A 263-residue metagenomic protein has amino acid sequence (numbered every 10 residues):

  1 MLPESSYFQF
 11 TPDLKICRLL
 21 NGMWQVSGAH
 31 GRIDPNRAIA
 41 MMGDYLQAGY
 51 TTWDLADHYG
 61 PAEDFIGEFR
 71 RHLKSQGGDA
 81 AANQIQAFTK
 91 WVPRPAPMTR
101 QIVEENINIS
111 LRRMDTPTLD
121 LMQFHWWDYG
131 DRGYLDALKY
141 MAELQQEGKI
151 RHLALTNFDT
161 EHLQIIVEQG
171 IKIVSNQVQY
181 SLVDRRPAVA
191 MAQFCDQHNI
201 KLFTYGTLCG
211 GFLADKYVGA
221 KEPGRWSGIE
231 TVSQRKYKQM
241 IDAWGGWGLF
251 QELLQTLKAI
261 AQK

Functional and structural regions predicted by a protein language model:
M1-I85: N-terminal binding-site loop/beta-alpha segment at the start of enzyme catalytic domains that lines or forms
L2, W127-K263: Beta/alpha (TIM)-barrel catalytic core signal, keyed to glycine-rich beta->alpha loops juxtaposed to Asp/Glu that bind
N21, Y45, W53, I66 (+8 more regions): Conserved, mostly hydrophobic/aromatic
W24-N36, W91-I102, W126-R132: Active-site mouth loops of central-metabolism enzymes
R32-L46, M98-D115, D159-I165: Short, acidic/polar
M42, E63, G67-R70, E104-L111 (+4 more regions): Generic structural signal for well-ordered alpha-helices, preferentially at hydrophobic/aromatic core positions
A81-P95, M122-H125: A short, structured active-site edge motif that brings together acidic residues
L111-G133: Active-site groove signature of glycoside hydrolases
